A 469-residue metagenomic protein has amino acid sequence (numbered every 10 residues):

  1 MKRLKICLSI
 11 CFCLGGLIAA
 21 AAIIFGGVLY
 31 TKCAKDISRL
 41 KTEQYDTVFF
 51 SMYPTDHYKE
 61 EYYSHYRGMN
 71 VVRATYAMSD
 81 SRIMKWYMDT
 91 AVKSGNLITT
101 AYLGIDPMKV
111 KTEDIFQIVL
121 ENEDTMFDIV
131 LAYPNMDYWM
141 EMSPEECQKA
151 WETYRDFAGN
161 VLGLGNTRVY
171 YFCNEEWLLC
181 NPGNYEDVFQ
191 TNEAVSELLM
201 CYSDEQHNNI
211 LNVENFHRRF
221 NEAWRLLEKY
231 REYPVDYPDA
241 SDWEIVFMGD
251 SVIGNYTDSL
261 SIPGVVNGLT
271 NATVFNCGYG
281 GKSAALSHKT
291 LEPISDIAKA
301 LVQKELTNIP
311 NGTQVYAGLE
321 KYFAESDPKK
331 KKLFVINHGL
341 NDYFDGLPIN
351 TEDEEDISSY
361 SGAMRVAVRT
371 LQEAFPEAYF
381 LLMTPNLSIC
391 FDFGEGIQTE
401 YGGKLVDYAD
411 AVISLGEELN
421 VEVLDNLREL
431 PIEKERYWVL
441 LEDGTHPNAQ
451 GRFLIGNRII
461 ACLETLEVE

Functional and structural regions predicted by a protein language model:
M1-F50, T55-E60, E123-M126, M142-C147 (+6 more regions): N-terminal secretory targeting modules
V48-F49, R73, T99-G104, D128-A132 (+6 more regions): Structural recognition of the beta-strand scaffold that forms the well-ordered cores of secreted hydrolase catalytic
D56-L120, V252-S358: Conserved SGNH/GDSL esterase-like catalytic core that processes O-acyl groups on lipids and polysaccharides
M88, F116-V119, W151-A158, M364-V368 (+1 more regions): Generic structural signal for well-ordered alpha-helices, preferentially at hydrophobic/aromatic core positions
K93, G159-G163, D204, N271 (+6 more regions): Sec-exported extracytoplasmic/periplasmic mature domains
N122-W151, A158-G183, N337-Y343, L347 (+1 more regions): Active-site segments of SGNH/GDSL-like serine hydrolases that catalyze O-acetyl group transfer/hydrolysis on lipids
W139-E145, L164-D236, S241, D258 (+1 more regions): Catalytic His-Asp segment of secreted/periplasmic serine-dependent ester chemistry enzymes
P348-A363, G396-Y401, Y408: Active-site cleft segment of glycoside hydrolase catalytic domains centered on the general acid/base Glu
